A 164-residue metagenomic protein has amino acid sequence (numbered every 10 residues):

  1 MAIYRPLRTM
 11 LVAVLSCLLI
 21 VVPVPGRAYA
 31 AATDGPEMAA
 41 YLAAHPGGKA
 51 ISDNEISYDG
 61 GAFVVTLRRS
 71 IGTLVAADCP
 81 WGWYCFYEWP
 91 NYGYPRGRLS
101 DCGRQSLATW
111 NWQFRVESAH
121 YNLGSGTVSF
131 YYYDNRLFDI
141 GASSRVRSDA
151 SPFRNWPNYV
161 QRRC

Functional and structural regions predicted by a protein language model:
M1-A30: Secretory targeting and sorting signals
P6, Y29-C164: Compact beta-sheet-dominated domain cores in extracellular/mature segments
